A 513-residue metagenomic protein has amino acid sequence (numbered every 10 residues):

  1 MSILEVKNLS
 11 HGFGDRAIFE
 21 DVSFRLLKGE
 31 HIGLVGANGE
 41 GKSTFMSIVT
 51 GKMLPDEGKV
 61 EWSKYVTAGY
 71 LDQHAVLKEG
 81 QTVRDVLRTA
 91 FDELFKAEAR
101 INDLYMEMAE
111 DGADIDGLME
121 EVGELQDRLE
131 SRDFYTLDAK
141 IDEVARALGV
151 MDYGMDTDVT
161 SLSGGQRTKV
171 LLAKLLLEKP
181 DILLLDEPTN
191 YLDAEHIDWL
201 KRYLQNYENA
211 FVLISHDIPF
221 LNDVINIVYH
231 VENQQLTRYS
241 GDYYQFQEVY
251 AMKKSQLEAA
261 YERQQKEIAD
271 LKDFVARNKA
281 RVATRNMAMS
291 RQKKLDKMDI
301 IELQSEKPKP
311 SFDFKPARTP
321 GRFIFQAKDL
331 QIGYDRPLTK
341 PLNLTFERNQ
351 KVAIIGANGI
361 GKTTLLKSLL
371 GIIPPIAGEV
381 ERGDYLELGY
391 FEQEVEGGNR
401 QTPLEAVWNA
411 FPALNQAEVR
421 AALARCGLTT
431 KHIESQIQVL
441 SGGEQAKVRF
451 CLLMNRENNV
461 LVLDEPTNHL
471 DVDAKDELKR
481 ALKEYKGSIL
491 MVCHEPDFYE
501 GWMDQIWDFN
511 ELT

Functional and structural regions predicted by a protein language model:
M1-A259, P308, A317-T513: ABC ATP-binding cassette signature C-motif
Y250-I301: Intracellular alpha-helical coupling/juxtamembrane segments of multi-pass membrane proteins
F312-F314: Post-kinase regulatory C-tail/linker adjacent to protein kinase catalytic domains
